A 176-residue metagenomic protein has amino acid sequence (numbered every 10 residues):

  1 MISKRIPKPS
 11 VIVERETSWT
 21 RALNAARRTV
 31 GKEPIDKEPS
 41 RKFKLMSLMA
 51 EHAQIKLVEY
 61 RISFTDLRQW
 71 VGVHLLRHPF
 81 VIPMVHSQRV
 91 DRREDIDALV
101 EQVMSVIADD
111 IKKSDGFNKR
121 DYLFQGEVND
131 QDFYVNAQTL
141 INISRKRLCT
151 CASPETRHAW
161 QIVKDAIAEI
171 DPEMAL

Functional and structural regions predicted by a protein language model:
M1-L176: Family-specific signature for flavin-dependent thymidylate synthase
